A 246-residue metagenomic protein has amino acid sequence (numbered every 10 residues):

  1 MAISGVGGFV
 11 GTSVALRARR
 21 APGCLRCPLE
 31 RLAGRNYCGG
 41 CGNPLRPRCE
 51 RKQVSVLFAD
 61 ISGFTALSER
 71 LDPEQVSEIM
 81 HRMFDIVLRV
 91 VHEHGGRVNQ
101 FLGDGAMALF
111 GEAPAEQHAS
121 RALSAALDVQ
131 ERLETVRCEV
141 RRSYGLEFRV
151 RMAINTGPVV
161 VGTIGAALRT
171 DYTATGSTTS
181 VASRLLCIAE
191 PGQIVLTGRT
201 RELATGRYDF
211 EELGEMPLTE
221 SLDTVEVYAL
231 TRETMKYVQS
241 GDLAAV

Functional and structural regions predicted by a protein language model:
M1-A15: N-terminal signal-anchor transmembrane alpha helix of single-pass membrane proteins, serving as the membrane-anchoring
R17-A18, M80-G96, E112-M152, T156 (+1 more regions): Alpha-helical scaffold within the catalytic cores of cyclic-nucleotide enzymes
A18-R19, A33: Flanking scaffold residues of small Cys/His-coordinated metal-binding clusters
G23, Y37: The −1 position to Zn-ligating cysteines in a subset of zinc-ribbon hairpins
P28, R35, G42-N43: Cys/His-coordinated zinc-binding microdomains
P44-D128: Catalytic NTP-binding/metal-coordinating core of nucleotidyl cyclase/transferase enzymes
L109-H118, M152-D171, A189-Q193: Catalytic strand-loop-helix junctions within cyclic-nucleotide turnover domains
V159, I188-V246: Cytosolic regulatory/linker segments at or just downstream of nucleotide-handling modules in signal-transduction
